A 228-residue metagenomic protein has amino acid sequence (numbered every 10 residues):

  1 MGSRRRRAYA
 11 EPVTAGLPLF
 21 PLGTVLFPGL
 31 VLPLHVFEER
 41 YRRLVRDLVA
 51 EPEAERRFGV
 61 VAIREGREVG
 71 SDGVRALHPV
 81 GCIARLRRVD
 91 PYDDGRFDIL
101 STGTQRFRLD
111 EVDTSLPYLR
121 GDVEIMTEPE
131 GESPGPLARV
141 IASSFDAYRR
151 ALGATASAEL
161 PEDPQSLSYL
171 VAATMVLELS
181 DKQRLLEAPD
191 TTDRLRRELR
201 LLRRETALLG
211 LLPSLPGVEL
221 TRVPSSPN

Functional and structural regions predicted by a protein language model:
G2-N228: N-terminal low-complexity, acidic/polar interaction/targeting segments
